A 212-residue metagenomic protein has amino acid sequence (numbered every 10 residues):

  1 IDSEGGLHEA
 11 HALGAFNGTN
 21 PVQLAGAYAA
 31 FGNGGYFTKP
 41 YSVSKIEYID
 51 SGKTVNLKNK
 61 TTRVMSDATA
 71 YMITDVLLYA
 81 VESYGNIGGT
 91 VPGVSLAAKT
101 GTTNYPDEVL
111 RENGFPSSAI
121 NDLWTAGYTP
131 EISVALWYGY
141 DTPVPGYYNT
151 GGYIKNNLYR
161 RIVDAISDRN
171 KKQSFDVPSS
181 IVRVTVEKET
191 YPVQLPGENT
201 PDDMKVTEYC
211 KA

Functional and structural regions predicted by a protein language model:
I1-G26: Mid-domain, small-residue-enriched loop/turn segments at the edges of structured enzyme/sensor domains
N17-G26, A30-K211: A penicillin-recognizing enzyme superfamily signal
